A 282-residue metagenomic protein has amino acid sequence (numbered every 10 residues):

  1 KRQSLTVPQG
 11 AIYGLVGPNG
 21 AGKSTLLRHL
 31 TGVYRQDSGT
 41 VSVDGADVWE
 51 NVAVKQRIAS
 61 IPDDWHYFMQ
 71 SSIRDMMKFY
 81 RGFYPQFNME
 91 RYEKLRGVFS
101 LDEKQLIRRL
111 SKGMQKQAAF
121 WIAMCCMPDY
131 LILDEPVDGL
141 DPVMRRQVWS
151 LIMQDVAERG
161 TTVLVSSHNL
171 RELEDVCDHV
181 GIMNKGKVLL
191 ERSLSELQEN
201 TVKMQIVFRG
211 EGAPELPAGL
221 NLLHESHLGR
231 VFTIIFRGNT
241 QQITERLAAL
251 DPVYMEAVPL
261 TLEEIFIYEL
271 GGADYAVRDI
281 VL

Functional and structural regions predicted by a protein language model:
R2-N184, L189-L190: ABC transporter nucleotide-binding domains
V48, R74, L170, E211 (+2 more regions): Alpha-helix N-cap/helix-start and coil->helix boundary motif
S72, S193, V258-T261: Short loop/turn segments at beta->alpha junctions
G82, A157, D175, E199 (+2 more regions): Solvent-exposed polar/charged
L131-I132, P136, E211-P214, Q241-T244: Short, surface-exposed beta-strand/loop "edge" segments at domain boundaries and coil↔beta transitions
V148-G238: ABC transporter nucleotide-binding domain
I235-L282: C-terminal coupling/interaction segments
